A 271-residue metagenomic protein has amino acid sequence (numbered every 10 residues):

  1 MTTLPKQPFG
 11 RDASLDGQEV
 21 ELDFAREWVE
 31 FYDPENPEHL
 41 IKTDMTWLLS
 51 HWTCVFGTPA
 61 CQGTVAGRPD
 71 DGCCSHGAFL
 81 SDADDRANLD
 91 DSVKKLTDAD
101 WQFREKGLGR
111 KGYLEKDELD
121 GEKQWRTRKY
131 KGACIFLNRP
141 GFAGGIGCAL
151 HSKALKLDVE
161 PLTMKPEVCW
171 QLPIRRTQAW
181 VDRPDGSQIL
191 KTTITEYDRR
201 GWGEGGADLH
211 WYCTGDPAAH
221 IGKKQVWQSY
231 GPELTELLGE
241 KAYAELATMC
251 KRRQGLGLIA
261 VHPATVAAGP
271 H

Functional and structural regions predicted by a protein language model:
M1-H271: Short loop/turn segments that flank or connect secondary-structure elements
